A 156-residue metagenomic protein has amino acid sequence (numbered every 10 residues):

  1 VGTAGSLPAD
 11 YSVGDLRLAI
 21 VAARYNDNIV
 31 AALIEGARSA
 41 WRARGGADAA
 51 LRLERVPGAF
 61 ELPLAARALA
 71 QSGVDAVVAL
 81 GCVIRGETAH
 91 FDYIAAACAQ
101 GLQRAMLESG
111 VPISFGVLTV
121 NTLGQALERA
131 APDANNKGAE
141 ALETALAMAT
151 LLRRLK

Functional and structural regions predicted by a protein language model:
V1-G5: Short gly/ser/thr-rich secondary-structure transition/capping motifs
P8, F91-D92, A96-K156: C-terminal binding/interaction regions
P8-V56: Glycine-rich phosphate/diphosphate-binding loop of Rossmann-like nucleotide-binding domains
R24-Y25, G81-V83, L118-T122: Short, ordered loop/turn segments at secondary-structure junctions
D27, S39-A47, R67-D75, Q103-V111 (+1 more regions): Generic secondary-structure signature for well-ordered alpha-helical cores
L53, D75-L80, P112-L118: Short beta-strand segments at enzyme active-site cores
E54-S72, L118, T122-L127: Glycine-rich oxoanion-binding loops at beta->alpha junctions
E61, A65-L102, M106: Glycine-rich phosphate-binding loop
